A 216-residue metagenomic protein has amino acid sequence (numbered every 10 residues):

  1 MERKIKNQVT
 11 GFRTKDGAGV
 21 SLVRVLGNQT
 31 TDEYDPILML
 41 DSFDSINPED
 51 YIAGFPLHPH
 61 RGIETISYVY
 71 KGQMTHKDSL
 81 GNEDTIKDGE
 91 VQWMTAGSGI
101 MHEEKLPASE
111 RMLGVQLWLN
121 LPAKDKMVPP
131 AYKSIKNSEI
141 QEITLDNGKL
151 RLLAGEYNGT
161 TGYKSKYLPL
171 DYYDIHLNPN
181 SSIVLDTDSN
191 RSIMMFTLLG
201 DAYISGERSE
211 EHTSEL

Functional and structural regions predicted by a protein language model:
K15-Y70, I140-Q141, L145-V184: A short glycine-rich, His/Asp/Glu-containing loop-to-beta-strand
P36, S109-D125: A short hydrophobic beta-strand segment most commonly corresponding to one strand of the jelly-roll/cupin
L40, V69, M94-T95, Q116-N120: Short beta-strand segments
R61-G81, D88-V91, N178-P179, D186-R208: Glycine- and acidic-residue-biased ligand/ion/polar-headgroup-sensing regions
S98-H102: Short, charged beta-turn/beta-strand-edge "cap" motif at the junction between a beta-strand and an adjacent loop
Q116-A123, A154-E156, H176-P179, T187 (+1 more regions): Short, structured patches in soluble enzyme cores that scaffold and shape functional sites
L121, D125-K149: Long amphipathic alpha-helical segments that form oligomerization/scaffold cores
E211-L216: Residue-level detector of conserved catalytic or cofactor/ligand-binding positions in enzyme active sites
